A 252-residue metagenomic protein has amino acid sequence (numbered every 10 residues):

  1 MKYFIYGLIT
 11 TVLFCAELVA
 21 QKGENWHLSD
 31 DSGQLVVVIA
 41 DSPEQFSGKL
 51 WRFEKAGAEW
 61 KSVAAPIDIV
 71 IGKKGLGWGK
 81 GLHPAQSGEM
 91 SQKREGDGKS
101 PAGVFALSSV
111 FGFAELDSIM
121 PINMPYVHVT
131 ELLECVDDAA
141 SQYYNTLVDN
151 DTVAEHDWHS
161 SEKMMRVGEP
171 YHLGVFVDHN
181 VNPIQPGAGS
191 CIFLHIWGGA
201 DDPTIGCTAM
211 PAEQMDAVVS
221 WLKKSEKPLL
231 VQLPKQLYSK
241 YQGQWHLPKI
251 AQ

Functional and structural regions predicted by a protein language model:
M1-K22: Bacterial Sec-dependent N-terminal signal peptides
Q21-T204, E213-Q252: Cell wall/extracellular polymer interaction/catalysis modules
C207: Short cysteine clusters
M210: A conserved hydrophobic position in a structured secondary element of the catalytic/binding core that shapes
